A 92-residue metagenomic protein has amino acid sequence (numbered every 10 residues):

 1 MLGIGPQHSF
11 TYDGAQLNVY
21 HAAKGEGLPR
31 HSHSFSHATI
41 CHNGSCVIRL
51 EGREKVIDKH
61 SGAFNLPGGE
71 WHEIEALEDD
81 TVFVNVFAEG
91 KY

Functional and structural regions predicted by a protein language model:
M1-R30, V86: A short glycine-rich, His/Asp/Glu-containing loop-to-beta-strand
D13, R49-R53: Short strand-coil-strand connectors
L17-H21, A38, A63-N65: Conserved hydrophobic/aromatic beta-strand scaffold that supports enzyme active sites
N18, G27-L28, G44-R49, F64: Short beta-strand segments in beta-sandwich/barrel cores
A22, H33-I48: Short, conserved beta-strand element in jelly-roll/cupin
H31-H33, H72: Histidine-centered divalent metal-coordination motifs
G52-G68: Short acidic-glycine-tyrosine-enriched beta hairpin
K59, G68-Y92: Ligand-binding loop in jelly-roll beta-barrel domains
